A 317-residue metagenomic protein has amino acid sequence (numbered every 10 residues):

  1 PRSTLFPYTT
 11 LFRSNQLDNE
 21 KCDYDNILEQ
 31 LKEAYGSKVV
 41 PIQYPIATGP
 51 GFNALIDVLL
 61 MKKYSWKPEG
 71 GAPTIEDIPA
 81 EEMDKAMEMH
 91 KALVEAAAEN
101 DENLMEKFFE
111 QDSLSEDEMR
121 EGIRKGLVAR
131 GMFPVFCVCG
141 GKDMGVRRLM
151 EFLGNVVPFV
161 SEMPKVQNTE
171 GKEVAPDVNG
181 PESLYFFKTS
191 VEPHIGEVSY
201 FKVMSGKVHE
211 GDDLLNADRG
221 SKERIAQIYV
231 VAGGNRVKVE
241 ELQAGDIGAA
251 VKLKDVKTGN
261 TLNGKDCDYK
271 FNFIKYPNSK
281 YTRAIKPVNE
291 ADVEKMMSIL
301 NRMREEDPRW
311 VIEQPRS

Functional and structural regions predicted by a protein language model:
P1-T10: Single conserved hydrophobic/aromatic residue that forms the stacking wall/gate of nucleotide- or nucleobase-binding
T9-S317: Structural and coupling elements of P-loop NTPases
